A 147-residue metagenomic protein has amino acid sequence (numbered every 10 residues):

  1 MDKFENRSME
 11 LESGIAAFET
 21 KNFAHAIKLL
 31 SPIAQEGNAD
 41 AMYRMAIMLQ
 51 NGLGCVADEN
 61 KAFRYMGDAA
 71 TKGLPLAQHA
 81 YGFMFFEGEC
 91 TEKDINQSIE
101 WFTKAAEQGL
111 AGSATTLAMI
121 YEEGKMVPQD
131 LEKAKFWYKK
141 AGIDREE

Functional and structural regions predicted by a protein language model:
E5-N6, Q35-N38, N51-L53, D58 (+5 more regions): Short helix-capping/linker turns of helical repeat alpha-solenoids
N6-E36: Alpha-helical segment of the N-proximal tetratricopeptide repeat
E10-L11, A16, R44-N51, C55 (+2 more regions): Hydrophobic face of amphipathic alpha-helices that form TPR/SEL1-like repeat modules and related alpha-solenoid
E19-K28, V56-Y65, E92-W101, P128-K139: Structural signature of tandem alpha-helical TPR/SEL1-like repeats, specifically the intra-repeat loop/turn
Y43-R44, H79-A80, I95, G112-T116 (+1 more regions): Alpha-solenoid helical repeat scaffolds
E59, F63, T71, P75-G82 (+1 more regions): Eukaryotic tandem repeat interaction scaffolds
T115, E122, Q129-R145: TPR/TPR-like (Sel1-like) alpha-helical repeat modules
